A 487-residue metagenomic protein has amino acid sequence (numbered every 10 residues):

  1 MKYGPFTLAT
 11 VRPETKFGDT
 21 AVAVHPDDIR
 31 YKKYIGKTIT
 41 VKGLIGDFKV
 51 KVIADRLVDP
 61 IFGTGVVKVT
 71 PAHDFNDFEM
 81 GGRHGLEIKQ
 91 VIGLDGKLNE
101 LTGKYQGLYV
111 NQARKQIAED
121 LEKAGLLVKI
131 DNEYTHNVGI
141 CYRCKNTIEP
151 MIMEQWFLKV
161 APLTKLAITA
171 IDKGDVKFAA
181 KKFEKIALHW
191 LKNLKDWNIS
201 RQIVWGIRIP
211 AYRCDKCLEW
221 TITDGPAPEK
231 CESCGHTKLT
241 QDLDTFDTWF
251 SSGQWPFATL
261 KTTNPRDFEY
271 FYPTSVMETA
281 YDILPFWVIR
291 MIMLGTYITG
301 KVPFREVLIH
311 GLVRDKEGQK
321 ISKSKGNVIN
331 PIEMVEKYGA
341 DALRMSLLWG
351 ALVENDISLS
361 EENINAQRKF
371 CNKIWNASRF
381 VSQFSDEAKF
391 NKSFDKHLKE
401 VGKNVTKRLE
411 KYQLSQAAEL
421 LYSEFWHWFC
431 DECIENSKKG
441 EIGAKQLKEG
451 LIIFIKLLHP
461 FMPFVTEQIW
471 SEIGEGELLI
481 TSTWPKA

Functional and structural regions predicted by a protein language model:
M1-D95, I168-S200, V204, S233-G235 (+3 more regions): NTP-handling and nucleic-acid-processing catalytic cores
M1-F6, F62-K216, Q319, K325-F370 (+6 more regions): Residue patterns forming the tRNA-binding/recognition surfaces of aminoacyl-tRNA synthetases and related DALR
T7-V24, C141-R143, T147-E149, V204 (+4 more regions): Conserved phosphate/anionic-ligand binding catalytic regions in large, soluble enzymes, centered on
A9-V11, G85-G96, I203-G206, P210-K216 (+1 more regions): Alpha-helical recognition segments enriched in aromatics with Gly/Pro capping that present substrate-recognition
I45, R83-K89, E119-I130, E232-T240 (+9 more regions): Secondary-structure transition/capping motifs at alpha-helix termini and the adjoining loop/turn into the next element
T102, A211, I222, V276 (+3 more regions): Short secondary-structure subsegments characteristic of cysteine-rich extracellular domains
L194, W249-G253, L284, V307 (+6 more regions): Short alpha-helical scaffolding segments that buttress acidic/His motifs in well-ordered protein cores
E229, L239, D315, L348 (+3 more regions): Acidic, turn-prone loop/beta-hairpin segments
